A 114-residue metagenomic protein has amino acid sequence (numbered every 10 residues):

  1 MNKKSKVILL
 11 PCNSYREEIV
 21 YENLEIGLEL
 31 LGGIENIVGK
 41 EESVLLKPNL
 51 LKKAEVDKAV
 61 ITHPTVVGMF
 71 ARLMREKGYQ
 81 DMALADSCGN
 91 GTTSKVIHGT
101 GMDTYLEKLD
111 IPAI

Functional and structural regions predicted by a protein language model:
M1-I114: N-terminal and secondary-structure boundary signal
